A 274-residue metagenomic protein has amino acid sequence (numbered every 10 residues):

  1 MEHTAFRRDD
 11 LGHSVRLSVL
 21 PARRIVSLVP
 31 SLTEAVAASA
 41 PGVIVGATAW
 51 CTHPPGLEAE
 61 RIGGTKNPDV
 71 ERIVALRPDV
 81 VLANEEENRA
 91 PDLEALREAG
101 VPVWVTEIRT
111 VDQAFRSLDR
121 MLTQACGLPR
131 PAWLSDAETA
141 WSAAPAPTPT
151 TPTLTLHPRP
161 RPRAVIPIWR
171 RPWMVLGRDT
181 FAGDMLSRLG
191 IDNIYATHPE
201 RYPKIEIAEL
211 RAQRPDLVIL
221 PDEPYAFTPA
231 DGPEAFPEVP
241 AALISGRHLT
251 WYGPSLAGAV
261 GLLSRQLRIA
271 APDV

Functional and structural regions predicted by a protein language model:
M1-V274: N-terminal ligand-binding lobe of clamshell/alpha-beta domains
